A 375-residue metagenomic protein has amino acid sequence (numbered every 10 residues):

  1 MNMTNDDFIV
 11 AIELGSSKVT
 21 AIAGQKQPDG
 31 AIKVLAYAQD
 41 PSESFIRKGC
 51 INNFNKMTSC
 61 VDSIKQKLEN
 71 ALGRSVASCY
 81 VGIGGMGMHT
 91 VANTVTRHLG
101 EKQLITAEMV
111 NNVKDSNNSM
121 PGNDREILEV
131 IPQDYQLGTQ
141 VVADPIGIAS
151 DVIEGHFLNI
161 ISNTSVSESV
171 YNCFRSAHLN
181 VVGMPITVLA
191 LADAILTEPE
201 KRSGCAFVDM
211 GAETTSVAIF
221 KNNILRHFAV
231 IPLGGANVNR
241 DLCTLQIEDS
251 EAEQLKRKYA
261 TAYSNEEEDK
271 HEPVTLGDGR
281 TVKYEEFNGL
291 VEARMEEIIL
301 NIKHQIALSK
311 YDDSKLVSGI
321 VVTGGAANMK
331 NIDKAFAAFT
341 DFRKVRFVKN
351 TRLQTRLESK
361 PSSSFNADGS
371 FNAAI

Functional and structural regions predicted by a protein language model:
M1-K18, I22-A206, I224-R226, G235 (+3 more regions): Nucleotide/phosphate-binding catalytic cleft detector across ATP-hydrolyzing and phosphate-transferring enzymes
V19, E213-A218, M329-K330: Short glycine/serine/threonine-rich phosphate/pyrophosphate-binding segments that cradle anionic phosphate groups
I83-G87, A212, G324-G325: Core structural elements
S203-T244: Glycine-rich phosphate-binding loop of actin/hexokinase-like ATP-binding domains
R226-H227, A236, R240, E286 (+2 more regions): Short beta-alpha connecting loops at secondary-structure transitions that line or flank enzyme active sites
T261-Y263, S314-F339: Glycine-rich phosphate-binding loops at beta-strand->alpha-helix junctions
R294-H304: A general structural motif
V348-I375: Glycine-rich phosphate-binding/hydrolytic loop that grips phosphoryl groups
